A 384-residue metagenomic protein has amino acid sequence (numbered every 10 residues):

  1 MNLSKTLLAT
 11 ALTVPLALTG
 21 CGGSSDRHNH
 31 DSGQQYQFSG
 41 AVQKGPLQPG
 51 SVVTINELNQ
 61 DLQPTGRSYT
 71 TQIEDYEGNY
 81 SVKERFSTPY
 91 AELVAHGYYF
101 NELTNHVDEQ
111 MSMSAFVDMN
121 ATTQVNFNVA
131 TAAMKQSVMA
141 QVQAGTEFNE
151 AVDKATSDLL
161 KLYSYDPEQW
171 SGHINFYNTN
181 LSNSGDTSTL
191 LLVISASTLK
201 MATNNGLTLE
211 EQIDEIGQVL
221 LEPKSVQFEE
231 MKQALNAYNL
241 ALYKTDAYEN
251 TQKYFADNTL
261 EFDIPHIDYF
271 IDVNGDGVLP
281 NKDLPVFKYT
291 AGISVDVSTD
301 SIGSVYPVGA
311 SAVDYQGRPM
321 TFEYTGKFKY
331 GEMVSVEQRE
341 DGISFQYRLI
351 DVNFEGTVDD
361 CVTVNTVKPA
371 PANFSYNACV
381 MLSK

Functional and structural regions predicted by a protein language model:
M1-L8: Bacterial N-terminal signal peptides that target proteins for export
A17-G20: C-terminal motif of bacterial Sec signal peptides marking the signal peptidase cleavage site
S24-S301, Y306, E340-G342, L349-S383: Feature for extracytoplasmic/surface-facing segments of secreted or surface-associated proteins, emphasizing
V53-I55, V313, G317-Y330: Change to "...patches in solvent-exposed regions of secreted, membrane-anchored, or virion-exposed structural
V305-G309, P319: Beta-rich globular "head" domains
K329-D341: Extracellular/luminal ectodomains and secreted, surface-exposed scaffolds of diverse proteins
